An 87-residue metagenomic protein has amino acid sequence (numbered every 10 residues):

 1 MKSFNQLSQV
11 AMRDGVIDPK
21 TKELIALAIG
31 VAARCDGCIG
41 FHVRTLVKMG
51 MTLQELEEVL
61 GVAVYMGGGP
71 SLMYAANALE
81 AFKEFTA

Functional and structural regions predicted by a protein language model:
M1-E23, S71-A87: Acidic, glycine/proline-rich low-complexity segments that act as flexible tails and inter-domain linkers
L7, L27, V59-V62, A81: Short acidic/histidine-centered micro-motifs embedded in hydrophobic/aromatic stretches that mark compact functional
V10-R13, R44, K48, Y65: General structural signal for alpha-helix termini and helix-helix connectors
V16-A33, Q54-L60: Immediate flanking context of iron-sulfur cluster ligation sites
V31, V62-G69: A short structural micro-motif
C35-C38: Short cysteine clusters
F41-L53, L79-F82: Iron-sulfur (Fe-S) cluster-binding segments and ferredoxin-like electron-carrier domains, especially [2Fe-2S]
E58, G69-L72: Substrate/cofactor-recognition hotspot
